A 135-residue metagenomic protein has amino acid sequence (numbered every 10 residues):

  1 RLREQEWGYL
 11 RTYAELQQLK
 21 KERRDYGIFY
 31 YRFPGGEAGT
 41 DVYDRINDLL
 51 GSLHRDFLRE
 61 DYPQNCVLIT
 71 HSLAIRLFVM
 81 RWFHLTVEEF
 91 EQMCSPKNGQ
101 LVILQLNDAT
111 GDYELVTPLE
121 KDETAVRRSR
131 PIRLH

Functional and structural regions predicted by a protein language model:
R1-D48: Phosphate-handling substructures
R1-E15, R55-Q64, L77-H135: Acidic, low-complexity terminal tails and accessory targeting/binding regions of phosphate-metabolizing enzymes
K21-R23, L68, I75, T86: Homeobox/homeodomain signature
E22, D44, I75, V126-S129: Short, intrinsically disordered low-complexity segments
P34, D41, C66-V67, M93: Short amphipathic alpha-helical molecular recognition features
T40, D44-D48, S72-L77, N98-G99: A structural signal for well-ordered alpha-helical segments within the folded catalytic domains of diverse enzymes
N47-R55: Helix-loop module immediately N-terminal to the HCX5R catalytic loop in PTP-like cysteine phosphatase domains
Y62-S72: Generic beta-sheet signal
